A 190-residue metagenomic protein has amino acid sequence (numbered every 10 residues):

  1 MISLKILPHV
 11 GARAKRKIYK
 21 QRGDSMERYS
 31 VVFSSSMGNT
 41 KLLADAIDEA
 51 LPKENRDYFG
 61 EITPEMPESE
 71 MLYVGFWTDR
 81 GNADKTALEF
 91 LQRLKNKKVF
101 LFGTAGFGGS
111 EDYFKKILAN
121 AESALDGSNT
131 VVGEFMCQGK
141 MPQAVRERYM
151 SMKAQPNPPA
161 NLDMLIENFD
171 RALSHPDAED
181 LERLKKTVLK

Functional and structural regions predicted by a protein language model:
L4-I6, V32, S36, D126: Residues at the start of alpha-helices and the adjacent loop-to-helix junctions
I6-H9, R13-S25: Short, Lys/Arg-enriched N-terminal segments with co-localized hydrophobic residues within the first ~10-30 amino acids
R22-D24, P64-M66, Q92: Generic structural signal for beta-strand residues in well-ordered domains
M26-R28, V131: A structure-centric signal for secondary-structure junctions around beta-strands
R28-A50: N-terminal beta1-alpha1 ligand-phosphate binding loop
A50-N55, S69-V74, D79-K190: FMN-binding flavodoxin-like domain, especially the glycine-rich phosphate-binding loop
D57-E68: Short acidic low-complexity segments
